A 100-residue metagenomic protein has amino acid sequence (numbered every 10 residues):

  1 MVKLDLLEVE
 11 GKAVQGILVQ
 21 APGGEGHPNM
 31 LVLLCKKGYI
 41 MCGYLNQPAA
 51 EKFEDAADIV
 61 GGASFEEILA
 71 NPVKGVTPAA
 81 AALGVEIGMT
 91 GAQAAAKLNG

Functional and structural regions predicted by a protein language model:
M1-G100: Residues that scaffold, gate, or flank divalent-cation-dependent active/transport sites
